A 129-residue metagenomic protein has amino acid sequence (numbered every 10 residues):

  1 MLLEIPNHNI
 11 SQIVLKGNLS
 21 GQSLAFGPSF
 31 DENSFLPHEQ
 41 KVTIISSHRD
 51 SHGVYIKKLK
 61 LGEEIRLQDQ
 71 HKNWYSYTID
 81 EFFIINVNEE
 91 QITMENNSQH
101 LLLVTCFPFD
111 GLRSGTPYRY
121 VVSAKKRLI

Functional and structural regions predicted by a protein language model:
M1-I129: Solvent-exposed, non-transmembrane regions of membrane-associated and secreted proteins
